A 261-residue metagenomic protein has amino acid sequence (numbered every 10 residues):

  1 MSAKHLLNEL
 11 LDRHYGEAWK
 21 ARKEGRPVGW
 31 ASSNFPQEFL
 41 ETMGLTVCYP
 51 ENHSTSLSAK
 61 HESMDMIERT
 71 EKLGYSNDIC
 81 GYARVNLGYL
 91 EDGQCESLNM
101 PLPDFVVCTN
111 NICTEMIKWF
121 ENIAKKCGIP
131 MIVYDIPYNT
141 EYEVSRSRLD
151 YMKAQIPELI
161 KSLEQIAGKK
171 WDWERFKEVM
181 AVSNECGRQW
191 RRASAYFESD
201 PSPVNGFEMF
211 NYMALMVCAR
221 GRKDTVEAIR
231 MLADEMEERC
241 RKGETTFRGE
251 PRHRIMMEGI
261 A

Functional and structural regions predicted by a protein language model:
M1-P27, K153, P157-A261: A charged, amphipathic alpha-helical module
M1-W171: Trp/Phe/Arg-rich N-terminal binding region typifying the photolyase-homology
